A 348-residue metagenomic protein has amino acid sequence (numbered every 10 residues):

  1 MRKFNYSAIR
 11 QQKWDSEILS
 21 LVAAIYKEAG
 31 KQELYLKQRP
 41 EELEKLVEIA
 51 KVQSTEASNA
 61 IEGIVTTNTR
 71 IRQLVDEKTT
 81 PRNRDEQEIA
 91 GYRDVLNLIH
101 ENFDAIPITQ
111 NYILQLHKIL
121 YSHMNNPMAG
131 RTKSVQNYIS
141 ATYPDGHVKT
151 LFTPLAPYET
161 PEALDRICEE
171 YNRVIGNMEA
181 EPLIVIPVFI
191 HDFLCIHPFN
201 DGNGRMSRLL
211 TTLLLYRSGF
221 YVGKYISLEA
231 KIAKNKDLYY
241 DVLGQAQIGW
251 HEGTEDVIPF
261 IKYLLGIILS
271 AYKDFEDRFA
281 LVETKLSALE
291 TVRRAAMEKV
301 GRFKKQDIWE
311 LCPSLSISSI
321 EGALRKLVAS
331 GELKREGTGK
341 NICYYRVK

Functional and structural regions predicted by a protein language model:
M1-K348: FIC/Doc superfamily catalytic core
